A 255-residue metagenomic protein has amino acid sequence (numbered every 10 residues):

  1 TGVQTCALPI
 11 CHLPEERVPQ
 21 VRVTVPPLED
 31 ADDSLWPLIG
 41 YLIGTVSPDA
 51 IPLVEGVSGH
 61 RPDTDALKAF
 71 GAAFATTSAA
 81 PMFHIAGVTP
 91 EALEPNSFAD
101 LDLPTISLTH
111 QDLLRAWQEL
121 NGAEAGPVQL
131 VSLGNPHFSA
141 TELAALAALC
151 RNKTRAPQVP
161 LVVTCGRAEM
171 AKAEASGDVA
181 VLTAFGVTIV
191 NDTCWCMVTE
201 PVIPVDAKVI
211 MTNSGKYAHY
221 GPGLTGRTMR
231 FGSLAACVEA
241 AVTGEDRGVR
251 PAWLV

Functional and structural regions predicted by a protein language model:
G2-L8: Short, small-residue-biased leader/transition segments that mark boundaries at the very start of proteins
P9-E15, V46-V57, T77-E94, A125 (+3 more regions): Flexible, glycine/charged-enriched surface loops at secondary-structure junctions
E29-G87: Extended, H/D-rich, highly charged conserved domains that either
I85-P160, T164: A glycine- and small/hydrophobic-rich beta-loop-beta segment that serves as a flexible "lid/hinge" or phosphate-binding
F138-S139, T154-I203: Extended C-terminal subregions enriched in glycine
V187, W195-R230: Conserved, well-ordered active-site substructure
A218-V255: Extended hydrophobic packing segments that form well-structured cores
